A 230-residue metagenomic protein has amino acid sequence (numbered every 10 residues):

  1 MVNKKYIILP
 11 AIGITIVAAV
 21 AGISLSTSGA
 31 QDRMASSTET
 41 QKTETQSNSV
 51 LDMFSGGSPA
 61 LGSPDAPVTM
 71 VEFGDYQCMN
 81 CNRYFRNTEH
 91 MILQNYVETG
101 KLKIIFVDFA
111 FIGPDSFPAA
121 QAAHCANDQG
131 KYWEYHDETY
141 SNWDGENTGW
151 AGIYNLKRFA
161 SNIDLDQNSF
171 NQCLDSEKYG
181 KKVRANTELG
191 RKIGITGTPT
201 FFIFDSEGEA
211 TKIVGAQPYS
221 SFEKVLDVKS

Functional and structural regions predicted by a protein language model:
M1-Q41, F73, K157-S230: C-terminal cap of thioredoxin/glutaredoxin-like
G29-P59: N-terminal, intrinsically disordered, polar/charged segments of Gram-positive cell-envelope systems that serve as
E44-V50, C78-R83, D175-Y179: Short linear motifs at secondary-structure transitions and domain/linker junctions
D52-M53, G62, Y96, D205: A generic structural signal for short, solvent-exposed coil/turn residues that cap or connect secondary-structure
S55-P59, E89-M91, T187-E188: A generic local structural motif
P59-A66: Short beta-strand-to-loop junctions in surface cap/lid or active-site-entrance loops
A60, I112-G113, C125, C173 (+2 more regions): A generic helix-loop boundary/linker signal
A66, V71-S161, I193-T196, Q217: Structural alpha/beta surface segment adjacent to cysteine/selenocysteine redox centers across thiol/disulfide enzymes
